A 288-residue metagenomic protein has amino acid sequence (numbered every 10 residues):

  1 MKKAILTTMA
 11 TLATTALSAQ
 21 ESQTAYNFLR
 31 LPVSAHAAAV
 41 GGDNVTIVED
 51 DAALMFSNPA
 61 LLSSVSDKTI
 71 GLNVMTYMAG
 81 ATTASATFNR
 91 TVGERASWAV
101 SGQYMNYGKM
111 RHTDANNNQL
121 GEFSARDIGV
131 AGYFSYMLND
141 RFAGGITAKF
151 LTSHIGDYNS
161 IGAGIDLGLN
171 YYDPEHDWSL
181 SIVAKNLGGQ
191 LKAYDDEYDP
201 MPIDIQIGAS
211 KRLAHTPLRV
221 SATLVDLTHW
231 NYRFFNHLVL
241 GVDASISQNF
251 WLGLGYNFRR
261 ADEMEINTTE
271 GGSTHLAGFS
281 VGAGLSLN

Functional and structural regions predicted by a protein language model:
M1-A4, D140: Positively charged n-region of N-terminal signal peptides that target proteins for export
A10-S18: Hydrophobic h-region of N-terminal signal peptides that target proteins for export in Gram-negative bacteria
Q20-N288: Subset of outer-membrane beta-barrel
